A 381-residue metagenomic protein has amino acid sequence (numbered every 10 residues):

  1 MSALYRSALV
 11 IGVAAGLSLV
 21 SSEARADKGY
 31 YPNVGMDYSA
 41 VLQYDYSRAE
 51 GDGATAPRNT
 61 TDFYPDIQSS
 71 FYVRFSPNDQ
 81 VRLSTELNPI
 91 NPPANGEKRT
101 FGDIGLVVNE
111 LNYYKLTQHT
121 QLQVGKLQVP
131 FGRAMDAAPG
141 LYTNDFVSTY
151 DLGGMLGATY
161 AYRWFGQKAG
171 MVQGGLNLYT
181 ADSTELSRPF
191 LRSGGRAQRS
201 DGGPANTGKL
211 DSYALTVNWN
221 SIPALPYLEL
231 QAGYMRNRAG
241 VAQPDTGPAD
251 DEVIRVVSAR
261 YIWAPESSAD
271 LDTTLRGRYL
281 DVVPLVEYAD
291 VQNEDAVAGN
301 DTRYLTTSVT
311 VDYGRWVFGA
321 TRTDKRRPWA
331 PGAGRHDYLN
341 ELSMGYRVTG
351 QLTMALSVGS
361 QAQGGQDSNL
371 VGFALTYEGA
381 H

Functional and structural regions predicted by a protein language model:
S2, S22-L116, G372, T376 (+1 more regions): Beta-barrel outer-membrane channel/assembly domains of diderm bacteria
G29-N33, M171-Q173, L210, L215-L342: Detector for outer-membrane/organellar transmembrane beta-barrel domains, recognizing the amphipathic beta-strand
A40-E50, T85-N91, T117, K126-P130 (+10 more regions): Transmembrane beta-strands of outer-membrane beta-barrel pores
P57-I67, I104-N109, L116, L152-A158 (+5 more regions): Residues that define the transmembrane beta-barrel architecture of outer-membrane proteins
F63-T184, V317: Outer membrane beta-barrel
V73-P77, K115-H119, W164-K168, W219-L225 (+5 more regions): Outer-membrane beta-barrel strand-turn architecture
V147-I222, Y227: Aromatic- and glycine-enriched pocket-lining scaffold segments that form the walls of small-molecule binding clefts
V257, Y346, D367-H381: Outer-membrane beta-barrel "beta-signal"
